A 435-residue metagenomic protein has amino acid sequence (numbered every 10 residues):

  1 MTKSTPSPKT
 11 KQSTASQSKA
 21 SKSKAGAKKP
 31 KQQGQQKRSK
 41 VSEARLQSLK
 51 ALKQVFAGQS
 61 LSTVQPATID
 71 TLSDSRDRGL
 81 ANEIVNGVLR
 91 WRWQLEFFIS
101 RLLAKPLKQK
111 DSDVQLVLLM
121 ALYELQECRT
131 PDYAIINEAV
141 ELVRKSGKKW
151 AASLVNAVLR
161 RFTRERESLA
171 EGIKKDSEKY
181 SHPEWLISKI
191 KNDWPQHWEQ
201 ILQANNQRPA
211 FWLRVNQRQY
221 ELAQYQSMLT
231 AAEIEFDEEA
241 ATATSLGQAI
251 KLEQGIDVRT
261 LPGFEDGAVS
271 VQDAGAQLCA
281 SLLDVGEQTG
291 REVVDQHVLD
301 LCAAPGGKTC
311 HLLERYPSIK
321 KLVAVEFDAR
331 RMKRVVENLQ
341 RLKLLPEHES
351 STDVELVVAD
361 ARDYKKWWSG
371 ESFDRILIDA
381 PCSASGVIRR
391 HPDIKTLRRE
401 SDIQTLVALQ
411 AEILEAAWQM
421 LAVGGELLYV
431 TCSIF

Functional and structural regions predicted by a protein language model:
M1-F435: S-adenosylmethionine
